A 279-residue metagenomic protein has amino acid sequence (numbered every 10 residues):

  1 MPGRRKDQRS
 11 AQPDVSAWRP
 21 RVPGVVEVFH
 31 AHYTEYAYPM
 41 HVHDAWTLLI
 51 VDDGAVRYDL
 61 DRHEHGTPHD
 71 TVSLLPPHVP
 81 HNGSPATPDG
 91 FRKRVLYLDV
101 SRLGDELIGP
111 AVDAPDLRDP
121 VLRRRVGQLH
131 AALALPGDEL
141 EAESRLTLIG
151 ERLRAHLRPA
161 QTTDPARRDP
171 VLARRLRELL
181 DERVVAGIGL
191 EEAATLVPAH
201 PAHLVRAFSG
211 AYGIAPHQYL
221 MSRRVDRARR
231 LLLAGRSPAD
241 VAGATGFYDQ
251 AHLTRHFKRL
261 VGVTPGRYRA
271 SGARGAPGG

Functional and structural regions predicted by a protein language model:
M1-Q12, A270-G279: Actinobacteria-biased recognition of intrinsically disordered, low-complexity terminal regions
G3, A11-A111: N-terminal regulatory/effector-sensing and dimerization cores that precede helix-turn-helix DNA-binding domains
Y33-T34, L157-P165, V205-G213: Short, Lys/Arg-enriched N-terminal segment that forms or immediately precedes the first helix of a structured domain
E106-P165: Amphipathic alpha-helical segments enriched in hydrophobic/aromatic residues interleaved with Lys/Arg
V126-A134, R177-V184, R229-L233: Regular secondary-structure segments
E141-S144, L148, V171, R175 (+1 more regions): Amphipathic alpha-helical interaction segments
D169-R177, M221-V225: Short, leucine-enriched amphipathic alpha-helices that occur as contiguous helical runs
D181, A186-R227, L233, A242-S271: Basic/polar phosphate-binding segments, predominantly the helix-turn-helix DNA-binding elements of transcriptional
